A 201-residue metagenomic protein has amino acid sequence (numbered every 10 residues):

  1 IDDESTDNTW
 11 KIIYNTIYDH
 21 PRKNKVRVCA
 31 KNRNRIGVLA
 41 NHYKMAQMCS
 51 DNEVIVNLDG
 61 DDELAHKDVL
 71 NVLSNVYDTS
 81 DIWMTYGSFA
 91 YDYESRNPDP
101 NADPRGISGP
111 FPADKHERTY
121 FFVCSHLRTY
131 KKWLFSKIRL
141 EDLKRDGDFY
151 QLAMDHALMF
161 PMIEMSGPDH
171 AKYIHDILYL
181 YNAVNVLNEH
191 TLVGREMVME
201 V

Functional and structural regions predicted by a protein language model:
I1-V201: Nucleotide-sugar donor-binding/catalytic module of glycosyltransferases that assemble extracellular/cell-envelope
